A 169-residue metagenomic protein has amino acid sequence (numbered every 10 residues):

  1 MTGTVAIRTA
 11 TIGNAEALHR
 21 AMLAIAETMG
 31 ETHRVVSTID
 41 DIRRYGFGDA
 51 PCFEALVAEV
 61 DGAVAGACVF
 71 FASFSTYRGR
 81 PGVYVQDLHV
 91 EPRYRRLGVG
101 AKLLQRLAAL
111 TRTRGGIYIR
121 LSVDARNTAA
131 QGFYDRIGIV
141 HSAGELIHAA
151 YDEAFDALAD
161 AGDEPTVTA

Functional and structural regions predicted by a protein language model:
A6-R20: A short beta-loop-alpha structural element at the N-terminal edge of CoA-dependent acyl/N-acetyltransferase catalytic
H19, L23-Y45: Conserved GNAT-fold acetyl-CoA-binding loop/helix
G46-V57, Y84: A short helix-loop-beta-strand connector motif used in the catalytic cores of GNAT acetyltransferases and, in some
V57, A63-A72: Conserved beta-strand in the GNAT
L88-R95: A short, internal acetyl-CoA/4′-phosphopantetheine-binding micro-motif in the GNAT/acyltransferase core
R96-A109, R136: Conserved acetyl-CoA-binding loop-helix of GNAT-fold acetyltransferases
A101, A125-G144, A150: Conserved active-site alpha-helix within GNAT-family acetyltransferase domains
R112-S122: Conserved GNAT acetyl-CoA-binding A-motif
